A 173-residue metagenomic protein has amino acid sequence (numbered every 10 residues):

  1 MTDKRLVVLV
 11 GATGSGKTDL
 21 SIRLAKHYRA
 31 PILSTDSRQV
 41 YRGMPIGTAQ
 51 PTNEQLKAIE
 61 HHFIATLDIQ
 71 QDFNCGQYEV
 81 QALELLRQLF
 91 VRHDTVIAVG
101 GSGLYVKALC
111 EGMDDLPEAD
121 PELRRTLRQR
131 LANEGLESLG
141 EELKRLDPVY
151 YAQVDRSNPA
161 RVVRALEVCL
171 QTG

Functional and structural regions predicted by a protein language model:
M1-G173: Phosphate/pyrophosphate-binding catalytic cores of soluble transferases and nucleic-acid-acting enzymes
